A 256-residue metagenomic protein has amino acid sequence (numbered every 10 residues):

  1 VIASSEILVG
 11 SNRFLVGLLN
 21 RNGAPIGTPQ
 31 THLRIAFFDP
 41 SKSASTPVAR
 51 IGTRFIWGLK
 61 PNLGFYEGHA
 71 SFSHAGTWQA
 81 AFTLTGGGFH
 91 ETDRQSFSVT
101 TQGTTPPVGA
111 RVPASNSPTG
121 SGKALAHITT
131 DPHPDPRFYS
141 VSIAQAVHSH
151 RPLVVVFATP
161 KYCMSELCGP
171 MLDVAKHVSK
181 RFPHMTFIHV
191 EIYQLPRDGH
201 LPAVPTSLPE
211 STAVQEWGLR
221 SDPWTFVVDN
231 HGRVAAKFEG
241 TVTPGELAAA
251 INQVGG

Functional and structural regions predicted by a protein language model:
V1-H127: Contiguous segments within soluble domain cores/interaction surfaces
T105-P113, P118-K123, V227-G256: Thiol-/selenol-based redox modules, centered on thioredoxin-like and closely related oxidoreductase domains
H127-A144: A Trp-anchored, charged/polar loop motif used as the substrate-binding/catalytic surface of acyl/ester-handling
I143-L167: Short active-site neighborhood of thiol/selenol oxidoreductases, capturing the structured segment around
H150-V154, F182-I188, D222-P223, N230-H231: Loop/turn elements at helix/coil->beta-strand transitions in domains of secreted/extracellular proteins
P160-C163, Y193-P196, R233-V234, V242-P244: Solvent-exposed loop/turn segments at secondary-structure junctions within structured extracellular/periplasmic domains
S165-R181: Typically the conserved alpha-helix immediately C-terminal to a functionally engaged Cys/Sec in thioredoxin-like
V190-D222, V227-V234, A249-Q253: Thioredoxin-like thiol-disulfide oxidoreductase module
